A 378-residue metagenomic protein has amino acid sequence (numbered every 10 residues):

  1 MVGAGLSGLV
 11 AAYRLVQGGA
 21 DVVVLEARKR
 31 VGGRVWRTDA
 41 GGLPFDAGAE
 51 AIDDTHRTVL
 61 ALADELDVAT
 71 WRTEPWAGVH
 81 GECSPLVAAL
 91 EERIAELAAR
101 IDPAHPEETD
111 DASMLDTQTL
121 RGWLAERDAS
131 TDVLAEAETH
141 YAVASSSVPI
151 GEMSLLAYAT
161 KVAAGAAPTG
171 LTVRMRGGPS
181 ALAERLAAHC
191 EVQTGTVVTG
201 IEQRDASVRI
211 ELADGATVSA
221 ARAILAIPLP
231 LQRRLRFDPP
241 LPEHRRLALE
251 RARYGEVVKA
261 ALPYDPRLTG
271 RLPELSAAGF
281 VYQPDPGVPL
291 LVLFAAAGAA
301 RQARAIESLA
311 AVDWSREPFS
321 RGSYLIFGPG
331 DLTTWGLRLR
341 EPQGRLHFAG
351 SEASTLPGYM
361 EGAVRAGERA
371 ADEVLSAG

Functional and structural regions predicted by a protein language model:
M1-V24: N-terminal Rossmann-like FAD-binding beta1-loop-alpha1 element of flavoenzymes
L9-V10, G18, S207-R209, V218 (+3 more regions): Conserved flavin/dinucleotide-binding core of flavoenzymes
V16-G41: Glycine-rich FAD pyrophosphate-binding loop
L43-P103, D110: Dinucleotide-binding Rossmann-like beta1-alpha1 core, especially the glycine-rich loop that anchors the ADP
F45-I52, P106-S113, P168-R176, R246-R251 (+2 more regions): Active-site rim elements
D102-S207, A226, P230-R236, F327: Active-site/ligand-binding neighborhood in enzyme catalytic cores
E202-Q203, L212-G270: Central helical "cap/lid" subdomain
